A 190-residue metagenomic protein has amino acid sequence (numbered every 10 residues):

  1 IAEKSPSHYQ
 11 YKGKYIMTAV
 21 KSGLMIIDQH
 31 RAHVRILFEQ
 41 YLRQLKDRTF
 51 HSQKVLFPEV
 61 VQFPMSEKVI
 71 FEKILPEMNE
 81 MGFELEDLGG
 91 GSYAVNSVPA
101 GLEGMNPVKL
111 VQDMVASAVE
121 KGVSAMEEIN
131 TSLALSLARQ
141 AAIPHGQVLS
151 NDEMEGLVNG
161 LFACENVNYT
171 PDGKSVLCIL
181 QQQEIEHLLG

Functional and structural regions predicted by a protein language model:
A2-G190: Long, charged low-complexity intrinsically disordered regions
